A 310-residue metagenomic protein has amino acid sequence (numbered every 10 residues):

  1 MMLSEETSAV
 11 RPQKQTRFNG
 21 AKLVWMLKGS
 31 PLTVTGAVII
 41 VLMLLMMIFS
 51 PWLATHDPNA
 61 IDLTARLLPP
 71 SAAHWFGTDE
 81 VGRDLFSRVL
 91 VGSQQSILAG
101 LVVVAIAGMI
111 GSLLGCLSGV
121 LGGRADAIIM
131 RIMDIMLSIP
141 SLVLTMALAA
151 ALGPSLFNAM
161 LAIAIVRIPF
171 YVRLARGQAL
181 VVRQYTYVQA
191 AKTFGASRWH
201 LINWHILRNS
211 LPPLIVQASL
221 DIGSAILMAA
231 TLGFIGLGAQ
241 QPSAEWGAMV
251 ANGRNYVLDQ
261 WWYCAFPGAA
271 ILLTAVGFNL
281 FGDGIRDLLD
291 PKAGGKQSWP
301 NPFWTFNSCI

Functional and structural regions predicted by a protein language model:
M1-S112, C116, G123-R124, S138 (+4 more regions): Gly/Trp-centered helix-boundary motif
T16, N59, T78, L121-R124 (+10 more regions): Residue-level signature of the cytosolic catalytic core of signaling kinases
I40, R88, M130, D134 (+6 more regions): Residue-level recognition of transmembrane alpha-helices in multi-pass small-molecule transporters/permeases
W75, D79, M109-L113, G119-V120 (+3 more regions): Generic hydrophobic transmembrane alpha-helix motif, especially the helices
R83-L98, V102, G122-M130, L180-Q184 (+1 more regions): Amphipathic cytosolic juxtamembrane alpha-helices at the membrane-cytosol interface of multi-pass membrane transporters
Q94, M136, P140, A149 (+10 more regions): Residue-level hotspots within pore-lining transmembrane alpha-helices of multi-pass secondary transporters
G111-L113, L117, A164, D221-I222 (+1 more regions): Small-residue-rich transmembrane alpha-helices
L148-A151, I163, Q178-A179, M228-A270 (+1 more regions): Glycine-rich helix-loop "coupling/hinge" segments at transmembrane-helix boundaries in multipass transporters
